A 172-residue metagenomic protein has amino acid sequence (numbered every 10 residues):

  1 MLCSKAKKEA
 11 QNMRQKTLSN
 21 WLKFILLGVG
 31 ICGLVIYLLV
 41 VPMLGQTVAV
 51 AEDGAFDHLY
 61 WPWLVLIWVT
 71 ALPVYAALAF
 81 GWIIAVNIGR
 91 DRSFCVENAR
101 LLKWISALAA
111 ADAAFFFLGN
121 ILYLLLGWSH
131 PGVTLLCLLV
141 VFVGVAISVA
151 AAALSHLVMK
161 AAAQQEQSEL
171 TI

Functional and structural regions predicted by a protein language model:
M1-N12: Short, Lys/Arg-enriched N-terminal segments with co-localized hydrophobic residues within the first ~10-30 amino acids
M13-G30: Alpha-helical transmembrane segments and their helix-start/interface "positive-inside/aromatic belt" motifs in integral
K23-L27, K103-A113: Select subsegments of transmembrane alpha-helices in polytopic membrane proteins, especially boundary-proximal
Y37-V50: Membrane-helix interface motif
V50-L78: Membrane-helix boundary elements
Y75-V96: Membrane-helix interface/capping segments
A113-P131: Alpha-helical transmembrane segments and their membrane-interface junctions in multi-pass membrane proteins
L135-E166: Alpha-helical transmembrane segments and their immediate juxtamembrane interface regions
